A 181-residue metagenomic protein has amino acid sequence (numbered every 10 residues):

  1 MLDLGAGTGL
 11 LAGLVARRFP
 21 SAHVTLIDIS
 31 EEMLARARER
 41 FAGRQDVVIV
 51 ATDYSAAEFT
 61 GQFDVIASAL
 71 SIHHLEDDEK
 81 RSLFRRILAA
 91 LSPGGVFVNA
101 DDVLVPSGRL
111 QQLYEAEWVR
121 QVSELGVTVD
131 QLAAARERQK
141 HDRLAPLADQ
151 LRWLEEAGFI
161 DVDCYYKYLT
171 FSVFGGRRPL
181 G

Functional and structural regions predicted by a protein language model:
L2, T8-A56: Class I SAM-dependent methyltransferase SAM/SAH-binding core
R18, H73-L75: A short His-aromatic
F59-I66: A short acidic, Gly/Pro-enriched loop at the edge of an enzyme's catalytic core that lines a small-molecule cofactor
S68-I72, A100: Residues lining the SAM
R81-P93: A short glycine-rich, Lys/Arg-flanked "PGG" loop and its adjoining helix->strand segment in the class I
A100-E156: C-terminal alpha-helical "lid/dimerization" subdomain adjacent to the S-adenosyl-L-methionine
I160-G181: Core SAM-dependent methyltransferase catalytic element
